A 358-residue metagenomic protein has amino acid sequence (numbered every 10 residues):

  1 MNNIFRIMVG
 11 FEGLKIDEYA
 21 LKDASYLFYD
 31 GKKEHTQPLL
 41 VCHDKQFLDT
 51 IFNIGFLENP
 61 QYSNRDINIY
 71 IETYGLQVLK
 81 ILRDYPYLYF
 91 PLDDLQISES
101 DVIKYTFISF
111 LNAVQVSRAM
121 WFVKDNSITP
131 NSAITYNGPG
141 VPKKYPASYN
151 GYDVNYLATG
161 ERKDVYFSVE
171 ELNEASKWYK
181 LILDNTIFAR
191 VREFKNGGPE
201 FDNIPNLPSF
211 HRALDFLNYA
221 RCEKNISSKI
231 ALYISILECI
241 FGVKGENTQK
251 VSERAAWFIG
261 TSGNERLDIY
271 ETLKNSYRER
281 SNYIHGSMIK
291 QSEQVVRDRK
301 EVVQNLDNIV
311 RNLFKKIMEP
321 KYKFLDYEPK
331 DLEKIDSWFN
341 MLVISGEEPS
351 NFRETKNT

Functional and structural regions predicted by a protein language model:
M1-S228, Q304-D307, N312-N357: Charged, non-catalytic interaction/linker regions at domain boundaries that couple catalytic cores to substrate
P205, R221, E265-D268, D298 (+1 more regions): Non-transmembrane, amphipathic alpha-helical segments
P208-D215, S227-S235, K250, D268-E271 (+1 more regions): Short, well-structured alpha-helical interface segments that form or flank functional binding sites
D215-R221, W257-G263, Q291-V296: Glycine- and acidic
A220, K224, L237-K244, F258-I259 (+4 more regions): Generic structural signal for hydrophobic core residues of well-folded globular domains
I230-L267: Flexible secondary-structure boundary motifs
W257-F258, R297-N308: Short secondary-structure subsegments characteristic of cysteine-rich extracellular domains
L267-Q294: Histidine-centered, metal-coordinating catalytic motifs and their short helical/loop contexts
